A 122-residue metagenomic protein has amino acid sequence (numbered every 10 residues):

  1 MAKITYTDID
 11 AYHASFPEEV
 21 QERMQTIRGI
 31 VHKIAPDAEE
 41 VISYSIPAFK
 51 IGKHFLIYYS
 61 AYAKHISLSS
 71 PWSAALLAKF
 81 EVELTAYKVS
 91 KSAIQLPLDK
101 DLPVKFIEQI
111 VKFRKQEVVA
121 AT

Functional and structural regions predicted by a protein language model:
M1-T122: Charge-dense, helix-prone N-terminal extensions
